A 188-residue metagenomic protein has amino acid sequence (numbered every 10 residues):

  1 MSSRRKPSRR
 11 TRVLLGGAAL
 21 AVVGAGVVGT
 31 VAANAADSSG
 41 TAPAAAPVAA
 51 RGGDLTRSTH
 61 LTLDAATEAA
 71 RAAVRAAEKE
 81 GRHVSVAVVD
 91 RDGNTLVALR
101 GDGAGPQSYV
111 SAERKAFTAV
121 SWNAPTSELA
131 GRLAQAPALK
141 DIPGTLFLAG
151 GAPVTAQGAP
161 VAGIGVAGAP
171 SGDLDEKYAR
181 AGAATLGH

Functional and structural regions predicted by a protein language model:
S2-R9, G16-H188: Flexible, solvent-exposed loop/hinge segments and secondary-structure transition points
